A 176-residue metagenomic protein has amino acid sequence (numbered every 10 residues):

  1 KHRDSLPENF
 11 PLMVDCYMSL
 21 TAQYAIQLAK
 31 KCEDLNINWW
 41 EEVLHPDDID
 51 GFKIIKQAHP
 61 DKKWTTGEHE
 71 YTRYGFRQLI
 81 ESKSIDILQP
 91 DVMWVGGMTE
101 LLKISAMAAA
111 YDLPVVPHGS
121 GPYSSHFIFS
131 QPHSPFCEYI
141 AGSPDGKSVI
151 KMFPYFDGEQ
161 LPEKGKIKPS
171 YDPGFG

Functional and structural regions predicted by a protein language model:
K1-I55, H59: Metal-dependent enolase-superfamily TIM-barrel catalytic cores that perform enediolate-based chemistry
K30, N36, D47-K166: Shared catalytic-loop signature of beta/alpha-barrel
P169-G174: Catalytic-core signal marking the mid-to-C-terminal active-site face
